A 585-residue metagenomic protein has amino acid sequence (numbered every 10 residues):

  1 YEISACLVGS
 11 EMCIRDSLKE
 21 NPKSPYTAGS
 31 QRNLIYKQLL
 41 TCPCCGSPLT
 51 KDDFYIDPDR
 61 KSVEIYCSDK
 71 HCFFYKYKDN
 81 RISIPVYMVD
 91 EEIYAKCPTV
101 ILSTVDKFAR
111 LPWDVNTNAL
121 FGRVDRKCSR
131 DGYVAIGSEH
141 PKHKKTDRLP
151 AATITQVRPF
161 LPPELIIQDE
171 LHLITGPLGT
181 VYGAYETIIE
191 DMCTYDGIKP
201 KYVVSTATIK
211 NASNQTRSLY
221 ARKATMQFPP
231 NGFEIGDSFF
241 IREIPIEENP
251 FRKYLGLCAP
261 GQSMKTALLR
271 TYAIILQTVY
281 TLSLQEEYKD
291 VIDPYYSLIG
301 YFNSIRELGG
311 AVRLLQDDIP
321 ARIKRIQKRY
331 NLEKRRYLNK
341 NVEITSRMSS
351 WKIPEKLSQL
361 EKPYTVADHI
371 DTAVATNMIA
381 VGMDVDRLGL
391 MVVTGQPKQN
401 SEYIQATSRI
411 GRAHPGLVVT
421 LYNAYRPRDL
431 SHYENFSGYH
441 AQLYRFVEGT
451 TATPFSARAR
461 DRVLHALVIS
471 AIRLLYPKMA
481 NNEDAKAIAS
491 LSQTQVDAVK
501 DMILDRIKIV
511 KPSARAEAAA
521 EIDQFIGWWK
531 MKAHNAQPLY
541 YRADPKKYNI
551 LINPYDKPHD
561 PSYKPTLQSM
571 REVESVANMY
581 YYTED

Functional and structural regions predicted by a protein language model:
Y1-G9, C13-I14: Single conserved hydrophobic/aromatic residue that forms the stacking wall/gate of nucleotide- or nucleobase-binding
E11, R15-L39, P43, K210 (+2 more regions): Conserved interdomain linker/interface between the two RecA-like ATPase lobes of SF2 helicase motors
I14, S83, A109, G309 (+7 more regions): Non-catalytic terminal extensions of ATP-dependent helicases
E92-C97, L219, G236-Y254, C258-S263 (+2 more regions): Conserved motor-coupling elements within RecA-like helicase/translocase cores
P98, D106, L120-K142, V157-M192: SF2 helicase catalytic motif II
G176-R242: Post-DEXD/H (motif II) to motif III coupling segment of the RecA-like Helicase ATP-binding lobe
I379, M383-G395, L417-T420: A short beta-strand element within the Helicase C-terminal
R409-L443: Conserved segment of the helicase C-terminal RecA-like domain
